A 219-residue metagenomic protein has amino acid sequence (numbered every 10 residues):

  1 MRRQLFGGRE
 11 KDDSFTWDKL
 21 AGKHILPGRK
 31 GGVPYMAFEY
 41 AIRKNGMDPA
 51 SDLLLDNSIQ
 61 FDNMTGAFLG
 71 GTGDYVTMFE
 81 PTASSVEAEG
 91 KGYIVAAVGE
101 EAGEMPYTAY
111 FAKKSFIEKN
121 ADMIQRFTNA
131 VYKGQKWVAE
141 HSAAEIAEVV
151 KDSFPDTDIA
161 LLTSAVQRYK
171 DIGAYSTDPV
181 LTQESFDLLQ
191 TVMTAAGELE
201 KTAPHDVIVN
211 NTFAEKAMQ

Functional and structural regions predicted by a protein language model:
M1, G92, P155-D156, K201: Short, well-ordered coil loops that connect the C-terminus of an alpha-helix to the N-terminus of a beta-strand
M1-A50, L54-S58, A67, D74-E80 (+3 more regions): Short, glycine-/small- and polar/acidic-enriched structural segments that line small-molecule recognition paths
G22, A88, N210: Phosphate-coordinating loops and pocket residues in cytosolic domains that bind phosphorylated ligands
M36-K44, V86, S185-V192: Short, polar/charged alpha-helical segment
N45-M47, E89, S153, A196-G197: Residues at alpha-helix termini
Q60-F154: Pocket-lining segment of extracytoplasmic ligand-binding domains
E118-E200: Secondary-structure end/capping motifs
L189-Q219: Conserved C-terminal helix/tail region of periplasmic/extracytoplasmic solute-binding proteins
